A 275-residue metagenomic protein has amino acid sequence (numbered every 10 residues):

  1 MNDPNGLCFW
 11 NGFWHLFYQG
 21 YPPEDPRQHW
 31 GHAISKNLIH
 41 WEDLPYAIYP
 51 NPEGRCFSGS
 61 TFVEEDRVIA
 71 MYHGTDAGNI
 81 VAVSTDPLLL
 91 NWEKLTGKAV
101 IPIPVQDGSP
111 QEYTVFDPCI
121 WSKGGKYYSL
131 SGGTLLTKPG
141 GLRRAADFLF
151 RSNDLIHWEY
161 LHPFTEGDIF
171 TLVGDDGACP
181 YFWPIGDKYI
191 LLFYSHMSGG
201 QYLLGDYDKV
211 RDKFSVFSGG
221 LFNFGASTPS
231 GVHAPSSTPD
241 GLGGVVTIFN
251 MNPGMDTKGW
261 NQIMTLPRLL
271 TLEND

Functional and structural regions predicted by a protein language model:
M1-D117, W121-V173, P184-P229, I248-D275: Beta-rich carbohydrate-recognition and catalytic domains
F57-G59, A178-P180, V232-P235: Repeated scaffold domains used in trafficking and secretory/extracellular systems, primarily beta-propellers
T238-L242: Structural secondary-structure packing elements that flank or coincide with functional cores
